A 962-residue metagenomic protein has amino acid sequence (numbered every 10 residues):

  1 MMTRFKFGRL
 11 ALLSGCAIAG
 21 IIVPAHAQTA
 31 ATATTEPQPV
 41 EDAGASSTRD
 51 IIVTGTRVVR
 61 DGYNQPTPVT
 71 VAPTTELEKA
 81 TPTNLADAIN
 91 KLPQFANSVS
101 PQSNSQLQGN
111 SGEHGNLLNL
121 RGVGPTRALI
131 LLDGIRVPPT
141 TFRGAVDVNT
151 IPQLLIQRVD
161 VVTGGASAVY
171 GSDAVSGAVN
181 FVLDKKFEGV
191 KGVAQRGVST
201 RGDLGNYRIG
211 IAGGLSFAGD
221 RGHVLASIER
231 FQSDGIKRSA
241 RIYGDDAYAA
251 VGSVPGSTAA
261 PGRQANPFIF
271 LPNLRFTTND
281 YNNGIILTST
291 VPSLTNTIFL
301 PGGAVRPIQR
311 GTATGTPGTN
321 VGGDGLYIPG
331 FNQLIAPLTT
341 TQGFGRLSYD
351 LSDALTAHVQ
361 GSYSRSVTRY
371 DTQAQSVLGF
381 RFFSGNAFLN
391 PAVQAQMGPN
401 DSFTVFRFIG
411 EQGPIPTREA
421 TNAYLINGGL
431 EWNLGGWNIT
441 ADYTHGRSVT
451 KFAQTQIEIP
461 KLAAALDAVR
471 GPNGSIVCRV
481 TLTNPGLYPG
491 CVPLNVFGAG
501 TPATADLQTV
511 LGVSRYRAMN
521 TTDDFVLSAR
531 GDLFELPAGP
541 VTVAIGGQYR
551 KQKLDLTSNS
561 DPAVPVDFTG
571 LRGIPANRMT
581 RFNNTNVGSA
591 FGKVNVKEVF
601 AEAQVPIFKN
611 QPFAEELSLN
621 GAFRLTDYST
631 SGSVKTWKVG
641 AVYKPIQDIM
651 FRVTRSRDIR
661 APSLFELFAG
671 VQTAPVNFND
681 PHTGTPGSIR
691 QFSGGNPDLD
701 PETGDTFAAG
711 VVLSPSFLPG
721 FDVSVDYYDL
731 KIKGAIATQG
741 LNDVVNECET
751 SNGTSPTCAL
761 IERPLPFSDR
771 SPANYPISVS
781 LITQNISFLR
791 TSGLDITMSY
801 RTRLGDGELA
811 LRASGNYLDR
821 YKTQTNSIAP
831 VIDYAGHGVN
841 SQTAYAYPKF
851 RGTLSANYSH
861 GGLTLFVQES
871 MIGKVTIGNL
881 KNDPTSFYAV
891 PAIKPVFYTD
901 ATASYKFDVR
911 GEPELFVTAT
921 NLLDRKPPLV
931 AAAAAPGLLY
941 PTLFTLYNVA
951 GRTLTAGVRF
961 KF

Functional and structural regions predicted by a protein language model:
M2-P93, R121, G210, G214 (+5 more regions): N-terminal Sec signal peptide and the immediately downstream disordered periplasmic leader that contains the TonB box
L85-A88, N116-N119, D147-P152, D173-A194 (+1 more regions): N-terminal periplasmic accessory domains that precede and gate Gram-negative outer-membrane beta-barrel machines
N90-I135: Extracytoplasmic beta-strand/coil segments of soluble accessory domains associated with Gram-negative outer-membrane
I135-T163: Short acidic/polar hinge/loop motifs at secondary-structure boundaries that mediate gating or recognition
F142, D234, Y243-V251, F299-L338 (+7 more regions): Surface-exposed, low-complexity loop segments enriched in small/polar and acidic residues
K186-G189, G202, A218-R221, L351-L355 (+9 more regions): Short loop/turn motifs that connect adjacent beta-strands in outer-membrane beta-barrel proteins
I459, K731-K733, D819-R820, E869-K881 (+1 more regions): C-terminal beta-signal and adjacent terminal beta-strands/loops of Gram-negative outer-membrane beta-barrel proteins
A674, L811-D908, L923, P936: C-terminal beta-barrel architecture of Gram-negative outer-membrane proteins
